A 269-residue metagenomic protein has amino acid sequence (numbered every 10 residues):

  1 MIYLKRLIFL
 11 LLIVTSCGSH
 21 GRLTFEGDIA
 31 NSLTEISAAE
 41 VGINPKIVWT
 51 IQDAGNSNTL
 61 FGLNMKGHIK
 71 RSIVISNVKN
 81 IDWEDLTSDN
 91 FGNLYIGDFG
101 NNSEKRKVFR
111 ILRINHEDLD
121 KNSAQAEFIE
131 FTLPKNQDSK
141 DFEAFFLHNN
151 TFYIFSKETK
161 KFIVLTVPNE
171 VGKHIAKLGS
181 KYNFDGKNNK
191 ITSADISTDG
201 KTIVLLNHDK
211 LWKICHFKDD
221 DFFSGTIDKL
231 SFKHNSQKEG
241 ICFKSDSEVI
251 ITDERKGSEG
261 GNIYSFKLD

Functional and structural regions predicted by a protein language model:
M1-T24: Bacterial Sec-dependent N-terminal signal peptides
G18-D269: Sequence/structural signature of beta-propeller domains
